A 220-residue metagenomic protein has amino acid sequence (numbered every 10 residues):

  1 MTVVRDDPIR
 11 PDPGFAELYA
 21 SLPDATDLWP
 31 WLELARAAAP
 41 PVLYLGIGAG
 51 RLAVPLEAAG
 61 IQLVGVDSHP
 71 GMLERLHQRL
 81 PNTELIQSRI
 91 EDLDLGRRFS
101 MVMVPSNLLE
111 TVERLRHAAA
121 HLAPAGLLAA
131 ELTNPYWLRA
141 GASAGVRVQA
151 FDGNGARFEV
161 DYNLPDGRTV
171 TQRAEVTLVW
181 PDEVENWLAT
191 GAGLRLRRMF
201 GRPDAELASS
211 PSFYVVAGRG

Functional and structural regions predicted by a protein language model:
M1-P40: Conserved class I S-adenosyl-L-methionine
A39-G48: Conserved class I S-adenosyl-L-methionine
A49-D92: Class I SAM-dependent methyltransferase SAM/SAH-binding core
D92-M101: A short acidic, Gly/Pro-enriched loop at the edge of an enzyme's catalytic core that lines a small-molecule cofactor
P105-S106: Residues lining the SAM
E110-A118: A short, conserved alpha-helix within the catalytic core of class I
A118, A125, A129-W187: SAM-dependent methyltransferase
P181-G220: C-terminal lobe and adjacent flexible extensions of AdoMet/dcAdoMet transferase-like proteins
